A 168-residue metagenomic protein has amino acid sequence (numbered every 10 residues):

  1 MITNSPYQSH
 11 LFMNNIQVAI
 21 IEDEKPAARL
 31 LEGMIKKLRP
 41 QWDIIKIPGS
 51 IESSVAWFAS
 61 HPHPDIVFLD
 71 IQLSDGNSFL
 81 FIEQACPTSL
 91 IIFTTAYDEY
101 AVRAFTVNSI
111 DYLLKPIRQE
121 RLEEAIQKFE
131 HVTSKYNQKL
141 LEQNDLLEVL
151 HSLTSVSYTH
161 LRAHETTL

Functional and structural regions predicted by a protein language model:
E22: Conserved acidic carboxylate
E32, I47-I66: Acidic, metal-coordinating helix/loop segments flanking the phosphotransfer/catalytic sites of two-component signaling
D70: Active-site residues of response regulator receiver
F79-T88: Short amphipathic alpha-helix used as the core "switch/output" element in two-component signaling
K115: A Lys-centered signature of the CheY-like receiver
L122-S134: Receiver (REC) domain switch/output surface
H131-R162: Conserved binding/recognition cores within well-folded domains
